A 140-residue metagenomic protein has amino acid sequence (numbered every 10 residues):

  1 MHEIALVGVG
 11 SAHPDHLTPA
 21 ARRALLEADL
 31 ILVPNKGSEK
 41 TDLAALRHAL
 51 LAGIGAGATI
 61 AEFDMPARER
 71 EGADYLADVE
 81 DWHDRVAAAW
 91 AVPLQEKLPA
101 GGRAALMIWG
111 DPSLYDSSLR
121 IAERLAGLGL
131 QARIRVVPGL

Functional and structural regions predicted by a protein language model:
M1-D15, P19-R133: Class I S-adenosyl-L-methionine
V137-L140: Short, flexible loop segments at boundaries between secondary-structure elements
